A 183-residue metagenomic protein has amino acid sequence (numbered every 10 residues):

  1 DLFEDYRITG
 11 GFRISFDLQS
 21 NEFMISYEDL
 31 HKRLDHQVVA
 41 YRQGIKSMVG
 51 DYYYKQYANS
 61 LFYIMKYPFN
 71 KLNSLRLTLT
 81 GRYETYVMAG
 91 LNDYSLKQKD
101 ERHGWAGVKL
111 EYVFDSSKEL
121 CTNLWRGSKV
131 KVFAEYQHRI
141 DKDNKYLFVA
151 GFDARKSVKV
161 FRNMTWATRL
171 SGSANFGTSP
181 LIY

Functional and structural regions predicted by a protein language model:
D1-R33, R102-L124: Outer-membrane beta-barrel initiation region
L2, Y83-M88, Y94-S95, A106 (+1 more regions): Short amphipathic alpha-helical segments, especially helix-boundary/capping motifs
L2-F3, S26-K32, I64-S74, R82 (+3 more regions): Structural signature of outer-membrane beta-barrel channels/translocons
T9-G11, D35-V39, S74-T78, K129-F133 (+1 more regions): Residue-level detector of the transmembrane beta-barrel scaffold of outer-membrane proteins
F16, G81, A134-H138: Short, flexible loop/turn elements at secondary-structure junctions
D17-Q19, Y57, Y146-A150: Short, glycine/acidic-rich beta->alpha junctions
L34-D100, S171-Y183: Outer-membrane beta-barrel translocator/channel fold
Y41, I45, D51, Q98-K99 (+1 more regions): C-terminal outer-membrane beta-barrel translocator/porin domains of Gram-negative envelope proteins and their
